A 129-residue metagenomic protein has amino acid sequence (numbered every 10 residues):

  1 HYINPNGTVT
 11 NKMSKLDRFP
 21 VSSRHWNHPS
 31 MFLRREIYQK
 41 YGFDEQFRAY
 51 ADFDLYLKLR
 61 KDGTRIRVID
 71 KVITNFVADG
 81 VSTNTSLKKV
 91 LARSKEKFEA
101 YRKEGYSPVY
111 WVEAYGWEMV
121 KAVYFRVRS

Functional and structural regions predicted by a protein language model:
H1: A short, conserved acidic/glycine-rich loop-to-beta-strand motif that forms the donor nucleotide-sugar/metal
N4-A92: Conserved nucleotide-sugar donor-binding catalytic segment
M13, S23, F98, E104-G105 (+1 more regions): Surface-exposed, interaction-prone regions with an acidic/low-complexity signature
R34-R35, K58, K121, R126-R128: Basic side chains
F53, L57-K58, E96, W117 (+1 more regions): Solvent-exposed, non-transmembrane amphipathic alpha-helical segments
T64, T85, R102, V123-R128: Alpha-helix boundary/capping detector
F76, T85-Y110: Catalytic core of nucleotide-sugar-dependent glycosyltransferases
E104-V127: A transmembrane-helix-recognition feature enriched in membrane-embedded lipid enzymes and envelope glyco-/phospholipid
